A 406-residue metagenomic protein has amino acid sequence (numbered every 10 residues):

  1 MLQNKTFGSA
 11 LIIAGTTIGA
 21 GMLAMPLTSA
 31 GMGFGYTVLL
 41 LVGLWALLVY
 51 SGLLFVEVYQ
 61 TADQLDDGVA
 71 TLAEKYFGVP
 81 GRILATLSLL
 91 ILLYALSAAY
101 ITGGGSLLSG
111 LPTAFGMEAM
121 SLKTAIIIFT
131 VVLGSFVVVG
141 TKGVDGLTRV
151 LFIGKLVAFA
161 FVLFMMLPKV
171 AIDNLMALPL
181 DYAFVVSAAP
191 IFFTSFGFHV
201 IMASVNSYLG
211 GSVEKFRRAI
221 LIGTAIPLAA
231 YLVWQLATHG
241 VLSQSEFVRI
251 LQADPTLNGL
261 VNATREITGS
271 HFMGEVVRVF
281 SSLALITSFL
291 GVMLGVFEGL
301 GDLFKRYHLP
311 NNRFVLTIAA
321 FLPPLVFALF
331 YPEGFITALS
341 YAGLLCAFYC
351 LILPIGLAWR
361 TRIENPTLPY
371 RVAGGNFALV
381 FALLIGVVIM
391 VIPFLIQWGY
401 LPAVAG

Functional and structural regions predicted by a protein language model:
M1-L27, Y36, V49-L53, Q64 (+5 more regions): Membrane-interface "cap" regions at the ends of multi-pass membrane proteins
K5-T6, M120-T130, I222, I226-A229 (+4 more regions): Loop-to-transmembrane helix boundary motifs in multi-pass membrane proteins
G8-T17, T86-L87, L111-G140, I153-L163 (+4 more regions): Transmembrane alpha-helical segments of multi-pass small-molecule transport proteins
Y50-Y59, L65-G116, R278-L303: Hydrophobic transmembrane alpha-helices that form the core helical bundles of multi-pass secondary transporters
D67-V79, P227-I286, R306: TM-loop-TM module centered on a large, flexible mid-protein loop between adjacent transmembrane helices in multi-pass
G116-I128, K142, R149-N262, V404: Helix-loop-helix junctions that connect adjacent transmembrane segments in multi-pass membrane transporters
A158-V162, L283-G295, T317-P323, A342-T367: Hydrophobic alpha-helical segments of multi-pass membrane transport proteins
E333-G406: A generic transmembrane alpha-helix motif of multi-pass inner-membrane proteins
